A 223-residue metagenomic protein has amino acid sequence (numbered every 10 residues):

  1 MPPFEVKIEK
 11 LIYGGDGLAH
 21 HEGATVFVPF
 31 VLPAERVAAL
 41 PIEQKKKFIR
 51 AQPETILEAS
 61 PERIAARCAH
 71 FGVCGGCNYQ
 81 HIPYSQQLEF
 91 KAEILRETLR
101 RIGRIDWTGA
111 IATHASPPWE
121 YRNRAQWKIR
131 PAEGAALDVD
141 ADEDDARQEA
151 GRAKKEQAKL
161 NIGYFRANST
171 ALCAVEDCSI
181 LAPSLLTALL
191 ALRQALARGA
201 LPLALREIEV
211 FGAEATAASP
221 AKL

Functional and structural regions predicted by a protein language model:
M1-L223: Accessory RNA-recognition modules of RNA-modification enzymes
